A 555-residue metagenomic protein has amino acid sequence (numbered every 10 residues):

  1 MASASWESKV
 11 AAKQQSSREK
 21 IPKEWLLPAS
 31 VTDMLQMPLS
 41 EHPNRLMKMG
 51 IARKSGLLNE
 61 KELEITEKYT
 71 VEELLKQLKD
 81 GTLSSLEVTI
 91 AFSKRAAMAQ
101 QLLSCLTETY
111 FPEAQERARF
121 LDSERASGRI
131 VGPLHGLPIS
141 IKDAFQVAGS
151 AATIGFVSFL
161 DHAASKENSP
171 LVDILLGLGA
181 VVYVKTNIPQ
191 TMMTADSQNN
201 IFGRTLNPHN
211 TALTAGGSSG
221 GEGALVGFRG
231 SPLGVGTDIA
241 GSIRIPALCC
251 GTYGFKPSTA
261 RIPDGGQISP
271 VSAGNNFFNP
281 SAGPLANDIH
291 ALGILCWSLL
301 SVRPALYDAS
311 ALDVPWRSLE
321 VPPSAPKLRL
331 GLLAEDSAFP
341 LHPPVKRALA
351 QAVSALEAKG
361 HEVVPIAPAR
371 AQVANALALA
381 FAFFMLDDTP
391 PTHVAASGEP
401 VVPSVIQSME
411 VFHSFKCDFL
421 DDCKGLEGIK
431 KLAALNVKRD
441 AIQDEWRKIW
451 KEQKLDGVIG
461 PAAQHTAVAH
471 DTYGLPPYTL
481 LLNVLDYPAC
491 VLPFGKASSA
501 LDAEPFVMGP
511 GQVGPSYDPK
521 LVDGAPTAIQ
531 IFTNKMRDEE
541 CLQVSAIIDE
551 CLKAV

Functional and structural regions predicted by a protein language model:
M1-A126, S298-L480, V484, F494-L521 (+2 more regions): Amidase signature
E73-D80, F159-A163, P280-N287, Q530-T533: Short, well-ordered beta-strand elements within core beta-sheets of diverse protein domains
Q100, P133-N168: Enzymes and membrane/adaptor proteins characterized by extended Gly/Ser/Thr/Asp/Glu-rich, aromatic-dotted
V131-L134, L176, V226, S324 (+2 more regions): Extracellular/periplasmic catalytic domains that process cell-envelope and extracellular macromolecules
A144, N187, I262, E335 (+1 more regions): Short, well-ordered beta-to-alpha junction loops that form the rim of enzyme active sites and present histidine/acidic
A148-G149, Q190-T191, F339, T466-A467: Short glycine-rich, flexible loops that bind phosphorylated cofactors or substrates
E167-L299, L485-P493, A528: Short glycine/serine-rich loop segments
